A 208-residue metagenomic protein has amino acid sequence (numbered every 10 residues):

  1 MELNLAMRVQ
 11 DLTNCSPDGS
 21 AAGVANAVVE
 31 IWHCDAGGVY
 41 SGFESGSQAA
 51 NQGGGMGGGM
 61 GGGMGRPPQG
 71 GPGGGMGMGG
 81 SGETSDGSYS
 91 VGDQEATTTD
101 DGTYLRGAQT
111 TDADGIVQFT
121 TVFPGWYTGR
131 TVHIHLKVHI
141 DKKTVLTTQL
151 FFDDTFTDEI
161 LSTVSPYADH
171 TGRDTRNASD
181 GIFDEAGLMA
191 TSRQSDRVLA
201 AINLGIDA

Functional and structural regions predicted by a protein language model:
M1-I182, G205-A208: Beta-strand-dominated extracellular/periplasmic modules and repeats in secreted or surface-exposed proteins
D184-A208: C-terminal, well-folded lobe of enzymatic/effector domains
